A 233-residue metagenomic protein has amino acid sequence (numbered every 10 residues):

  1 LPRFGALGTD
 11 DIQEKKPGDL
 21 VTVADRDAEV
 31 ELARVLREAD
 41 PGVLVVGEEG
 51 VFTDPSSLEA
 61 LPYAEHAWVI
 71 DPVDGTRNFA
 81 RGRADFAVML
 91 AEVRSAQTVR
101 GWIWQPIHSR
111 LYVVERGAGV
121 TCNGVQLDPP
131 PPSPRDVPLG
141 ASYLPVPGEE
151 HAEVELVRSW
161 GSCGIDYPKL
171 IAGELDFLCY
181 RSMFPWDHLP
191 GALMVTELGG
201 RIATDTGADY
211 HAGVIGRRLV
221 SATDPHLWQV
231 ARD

Functional and structural regions predicted by a protein language model:
L1-V73: N-terminal subdomain of lithium-sensitive/metallo-dependent phosphomonoesterases centered on the IMPase/IPPase/PAP
R3, D25, L36, T76 (+5 more regions): Residue-level signal for inorganic ion chemistry
R26, E49, P72-G75, P106 (+3 more regions): Generic detector of well-ordered alpha-helical packing
L61-G117: DPxDG-like acidic metal-binding loop motif
N123-V125: Short strand-turn-strand beta-turns centered on an Asx-Gly dipeptide
P130-D233: An extended, acidic
